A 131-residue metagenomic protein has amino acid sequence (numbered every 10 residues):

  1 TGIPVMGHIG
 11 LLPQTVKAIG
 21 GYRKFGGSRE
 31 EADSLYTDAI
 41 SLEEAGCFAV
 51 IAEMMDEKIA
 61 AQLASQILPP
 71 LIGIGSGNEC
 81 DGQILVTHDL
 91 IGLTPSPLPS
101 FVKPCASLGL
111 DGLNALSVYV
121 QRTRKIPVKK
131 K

Functional and structural regions predicted by a protein language model:
T1-K131: Alpha/beta enzyme core
